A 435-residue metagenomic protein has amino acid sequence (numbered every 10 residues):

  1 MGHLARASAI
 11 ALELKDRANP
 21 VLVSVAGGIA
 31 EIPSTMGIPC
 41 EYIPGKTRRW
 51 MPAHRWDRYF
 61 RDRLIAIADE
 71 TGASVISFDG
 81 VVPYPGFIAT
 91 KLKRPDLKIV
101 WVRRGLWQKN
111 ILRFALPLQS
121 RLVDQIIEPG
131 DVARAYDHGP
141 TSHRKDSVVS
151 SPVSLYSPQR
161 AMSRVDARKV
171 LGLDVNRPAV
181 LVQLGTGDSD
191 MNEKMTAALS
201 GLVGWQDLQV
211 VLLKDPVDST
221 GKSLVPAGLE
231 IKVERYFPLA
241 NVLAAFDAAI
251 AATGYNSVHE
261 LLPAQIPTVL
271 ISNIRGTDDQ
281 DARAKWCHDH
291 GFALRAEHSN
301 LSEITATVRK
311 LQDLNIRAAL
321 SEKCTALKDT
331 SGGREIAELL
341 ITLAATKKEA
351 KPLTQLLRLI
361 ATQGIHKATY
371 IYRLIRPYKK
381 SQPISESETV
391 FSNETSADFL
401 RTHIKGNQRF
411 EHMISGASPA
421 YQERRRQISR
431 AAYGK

Functional and structural regions predicted by a protein language model:
M1-R6, S189-M191: A short, glycine/small-residue-rich beta-strand->loop->alpha-helix junction that serves as a flexible
E13-R63, E297: Conserved nucleotide-sugar phosphate-binding/catalytic loop shared by glycosyltransferases and other
I65-P83: Short N-terminal targeting/anchoring amphipathic segment
R104, K109-I111, Q119-T186: A nucleotide-sugar donor-handling region in carbohydrate enzymes
V165-A248: Donor-nucleotide binding loops and adjacent catalytic segments primarily of GT-B fold Leloir glycosyltransferases
L243-S257, I266: Acidic donor-binding loop of glycosyltransferase active sites
S257-T305: Catalytic binding pocket for nucleotide-activated donors in carbohydrate/polymer assembly enzymes
Q312-A417, Y421, R426-S429, Y433: C-terminal amphipathic helix plus adjacent low-complexity, charged tail appended to glycosyltransferase catalytic
